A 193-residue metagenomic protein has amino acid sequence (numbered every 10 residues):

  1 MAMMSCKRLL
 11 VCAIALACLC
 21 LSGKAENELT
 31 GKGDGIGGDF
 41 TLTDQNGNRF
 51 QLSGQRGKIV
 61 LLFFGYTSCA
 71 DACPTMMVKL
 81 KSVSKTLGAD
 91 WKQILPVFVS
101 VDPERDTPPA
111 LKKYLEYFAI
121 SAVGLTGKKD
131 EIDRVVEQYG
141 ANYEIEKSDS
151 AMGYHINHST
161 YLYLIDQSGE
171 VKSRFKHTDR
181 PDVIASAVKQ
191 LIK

Functional and structural regions predicted by a protein language model:
M1-D39, T43, L191-K193: N-terminal targeting signals for export/organelle localization
G37-G38, V60, S159-Y161: Short loop/turn microsegments at loop-to-beta-strand junctions
F40-V60: A short beta-strand-turn-helix
S53-P74, L80: Short active-site neighborhood of thiol/selenol oxidoreductases, capturing the structured segment around
K58-I59, T75-V99, E116-A119: Conserved helix-turn-beta segment immediately C-terminal to the redox Cys motif in thioredoxin-like folds
Q93-D106, S121-D130: Thiol-based oxidoreductase modules, predominantly thioredoxin-like and allied folds used for disulfide exchange
K112-S159: Short, internal strand/loop/helix patches that form the active-site neighborhood or redox-interaction surface
D149-K193: Thiol-/selenol-based redox modules, centered on thioredoxin-like and closely related oxidoreductase domains
